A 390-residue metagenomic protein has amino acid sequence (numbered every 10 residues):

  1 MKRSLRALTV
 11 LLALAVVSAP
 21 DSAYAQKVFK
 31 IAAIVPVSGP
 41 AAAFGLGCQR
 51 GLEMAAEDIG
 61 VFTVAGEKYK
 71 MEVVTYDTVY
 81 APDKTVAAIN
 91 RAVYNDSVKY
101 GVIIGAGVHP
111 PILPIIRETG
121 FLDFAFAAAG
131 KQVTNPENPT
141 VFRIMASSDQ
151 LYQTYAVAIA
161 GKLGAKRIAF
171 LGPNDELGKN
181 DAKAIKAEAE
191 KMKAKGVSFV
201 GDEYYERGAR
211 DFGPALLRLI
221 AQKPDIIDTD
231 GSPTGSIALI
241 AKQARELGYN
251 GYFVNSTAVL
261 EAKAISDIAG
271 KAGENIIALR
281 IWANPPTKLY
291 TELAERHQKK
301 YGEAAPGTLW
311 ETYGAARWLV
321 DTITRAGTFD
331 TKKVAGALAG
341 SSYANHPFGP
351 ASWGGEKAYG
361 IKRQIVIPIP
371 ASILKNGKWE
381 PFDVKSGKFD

Functional and structural regions predicted by a protein language model:
K2-L12, Y24-D390: Extracytosolic ligand-binding ectodomains
S18-P20: N-terminal signal peptide c-region/cleavage motif recognized by signal peptidases
